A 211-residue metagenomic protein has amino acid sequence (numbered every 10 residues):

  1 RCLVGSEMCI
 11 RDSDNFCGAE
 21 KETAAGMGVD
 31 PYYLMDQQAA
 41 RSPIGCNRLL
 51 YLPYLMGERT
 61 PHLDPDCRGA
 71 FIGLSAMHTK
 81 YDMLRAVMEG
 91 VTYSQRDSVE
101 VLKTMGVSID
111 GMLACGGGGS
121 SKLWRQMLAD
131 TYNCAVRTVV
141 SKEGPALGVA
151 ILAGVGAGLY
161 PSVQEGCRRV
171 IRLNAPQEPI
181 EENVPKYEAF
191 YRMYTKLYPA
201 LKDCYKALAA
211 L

Functional and structural regions predicted by a protein language model:
R1-G5: Short glycine- and acidic-residue-rich catalytic loops of nucleotidyl-transferase/cyclase enzymes
S6-E7, R11-L211: Active-site core segments that coordinate phosphate-bearing ligands/cofactors across diverse enzyme families
